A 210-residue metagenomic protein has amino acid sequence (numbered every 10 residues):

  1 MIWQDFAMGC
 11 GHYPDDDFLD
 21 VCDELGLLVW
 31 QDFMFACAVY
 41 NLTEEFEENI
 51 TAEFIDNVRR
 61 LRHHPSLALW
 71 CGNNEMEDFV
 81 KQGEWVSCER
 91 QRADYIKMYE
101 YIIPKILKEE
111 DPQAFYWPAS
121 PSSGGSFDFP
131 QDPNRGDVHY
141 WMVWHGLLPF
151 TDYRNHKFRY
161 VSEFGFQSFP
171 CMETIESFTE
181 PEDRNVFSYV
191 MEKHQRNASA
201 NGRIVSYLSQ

Functional and structural regions predicted by a protein language model:
M1-A38, F46-L69, E192-Q210: Active-site-adjacent substrate/metal-binding segments within catalytic domains of carbohydrate-active enzymes
H12, A93, T151: Short, charged/polar micro-motifs that form catalytic or ligand-binding hotspots
H12, M34, N74-E75, P121-S123 (+1 more regions): Active-site beta-loop-alpha junctions enriched in small/polar residues
P14, A38, V80-K81, F169: Conserved protein kinase catalytic core
L19, K81-G83, C171-E173: Short, solvent-exposed loop/turn and secondary-structure capping segments
E24-G26, Y40-Q131: Active-site neighborhood of glycoside hydrolase catalytic domains
W30, N73, V161: Generic enzyme active-site microenvironment
W70, K105-K108, W117-P130, R135 (+1 more regions): Substrate-binding clefts and catalytic carboxylate motifs of secreted carbohydrate-active enzymes
